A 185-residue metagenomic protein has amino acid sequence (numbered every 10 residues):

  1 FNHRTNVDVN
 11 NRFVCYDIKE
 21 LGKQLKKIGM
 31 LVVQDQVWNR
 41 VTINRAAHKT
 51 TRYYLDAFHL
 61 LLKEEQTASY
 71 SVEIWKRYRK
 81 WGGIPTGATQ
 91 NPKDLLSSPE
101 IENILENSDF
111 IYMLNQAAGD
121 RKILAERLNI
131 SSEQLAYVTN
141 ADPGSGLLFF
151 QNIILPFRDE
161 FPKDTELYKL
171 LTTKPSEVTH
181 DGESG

Functional and structural regions predicted by a protein language model:
F1-G83, L96-P99, Y137-A141, G146-N152: P-loop NTPase motor domains
K23, L155, E166: Short, acidic Gly/Pro/Ser/Thr-rich loop/turn segments
Y70-E160: Conserved ATP-driven motor cores of ASCE-family P-loop NTPases powering translocation/secretion/packaging/pilus
R158, P162-G185: Charge-patterned, long linear interaction tracts outside catalytic cores
